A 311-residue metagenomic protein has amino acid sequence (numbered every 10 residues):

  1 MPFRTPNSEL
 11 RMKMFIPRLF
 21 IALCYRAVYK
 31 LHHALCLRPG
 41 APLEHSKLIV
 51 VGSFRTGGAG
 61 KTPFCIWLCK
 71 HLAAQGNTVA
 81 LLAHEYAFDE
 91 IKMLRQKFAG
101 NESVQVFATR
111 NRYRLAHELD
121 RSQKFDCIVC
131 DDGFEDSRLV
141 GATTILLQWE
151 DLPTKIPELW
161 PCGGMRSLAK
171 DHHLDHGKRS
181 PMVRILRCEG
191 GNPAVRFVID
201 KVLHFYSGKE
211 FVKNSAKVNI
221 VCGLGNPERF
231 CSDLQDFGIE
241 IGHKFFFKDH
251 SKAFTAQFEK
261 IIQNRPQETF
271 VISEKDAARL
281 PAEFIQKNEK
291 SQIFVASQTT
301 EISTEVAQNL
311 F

Functional and structural regions predicted by a protein language model:
P2, N7, P153-T269: C-terminal accessory "lid"/substrate-recognition subdomains
P2, N7, R11-I49: Extreme N-terminal, non-catalytic leader segments that precede Walker-type/kinase nucleotide-binding cores
H33-A87: Walker A (P-loop) phosphate-binding motif
G76-T78, K124-F125, G141, S215 (+1 more regions): Short, high-confidence coil segments that cap the C-terminus of an alpha-helix and link into the following beta-strand
Y86-A194, L203: Phosphate/Mg2+-binding loops and adjacent switch elements in nucleotide/diphosphate-handling enzyme cores
E90-F98, S232-F237, E259-I262, L280-K290: Short, aromatic/basic amphipathic alpha-helical patches
K248-K252, E289-F311: Short, flexible loop segments at boundaries between secondary-structure elements
T269-K275: Acidic beta-strand-to-loop metal/phosphate-binding motif
